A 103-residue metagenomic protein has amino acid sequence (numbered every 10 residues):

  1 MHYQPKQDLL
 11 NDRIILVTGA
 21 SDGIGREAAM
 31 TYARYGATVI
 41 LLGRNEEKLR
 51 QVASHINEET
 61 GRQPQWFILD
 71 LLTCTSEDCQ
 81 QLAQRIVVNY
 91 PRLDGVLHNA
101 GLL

Functional and structural regions predicted by a protein language model:
M1-I14: Flexible N-terminal pre-Rossmann segment of NAD(P)-dependent oxidoreductases
T18, L93-A100: Rossmann-fold scaffold of SDR-type NAD(P)-dependent oxidoreductases
S21-D22: Conserved glycine-rich cofactor-binding loop
G25-R26: N-terminal Rossmann-fold NAD(P) dinucleotide-binding loop
Y32: Aromatic pocket-lining residues of Rossmann-like dinucleotide-binding sites
A37-Q51: Conserved glycine-rich Rossmann-like NAD(P)H-binding loop of the short-chain dehydrogenase/reductase
E59-T75: Rossmann-fold cofactor-recognition segment
L72-N89: Conserved Rossmann-fold cofactor-binding substructure of NAD(P)-dependent oxidoreductases
